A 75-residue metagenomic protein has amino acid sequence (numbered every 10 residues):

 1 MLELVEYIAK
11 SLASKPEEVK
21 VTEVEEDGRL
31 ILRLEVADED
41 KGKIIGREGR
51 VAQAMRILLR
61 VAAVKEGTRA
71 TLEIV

Functional and structural regions predicted by a protein language model:
M1-K43, R47, A54-V75: RNA-contacting regions in translation and RNA-metabolism proteins, encompassing KH/S1 modules where present
